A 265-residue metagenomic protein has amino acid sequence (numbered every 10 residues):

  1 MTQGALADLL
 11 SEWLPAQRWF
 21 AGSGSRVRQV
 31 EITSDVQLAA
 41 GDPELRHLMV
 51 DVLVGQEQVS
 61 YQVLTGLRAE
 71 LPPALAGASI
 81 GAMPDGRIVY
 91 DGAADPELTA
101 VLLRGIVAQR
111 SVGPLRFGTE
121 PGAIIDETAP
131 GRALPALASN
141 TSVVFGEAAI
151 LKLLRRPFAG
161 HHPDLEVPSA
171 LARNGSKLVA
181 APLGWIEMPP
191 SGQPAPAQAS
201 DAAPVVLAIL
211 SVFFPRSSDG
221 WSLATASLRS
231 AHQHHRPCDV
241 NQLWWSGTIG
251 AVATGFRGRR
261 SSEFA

Functional and structural regions predicted by a protein language model:
M1-S34: Short Lys/Arg-enriched alpha/beta "domain-start" segment
R26-G41, M49-V50, G192-A195: Short amphipathic beta-strand and strand-loop transition segments with alternating hydrophobic
L45, D51-A265: Conserved ATP-binding subdomain of kinase catalytic cores across diverse folds
